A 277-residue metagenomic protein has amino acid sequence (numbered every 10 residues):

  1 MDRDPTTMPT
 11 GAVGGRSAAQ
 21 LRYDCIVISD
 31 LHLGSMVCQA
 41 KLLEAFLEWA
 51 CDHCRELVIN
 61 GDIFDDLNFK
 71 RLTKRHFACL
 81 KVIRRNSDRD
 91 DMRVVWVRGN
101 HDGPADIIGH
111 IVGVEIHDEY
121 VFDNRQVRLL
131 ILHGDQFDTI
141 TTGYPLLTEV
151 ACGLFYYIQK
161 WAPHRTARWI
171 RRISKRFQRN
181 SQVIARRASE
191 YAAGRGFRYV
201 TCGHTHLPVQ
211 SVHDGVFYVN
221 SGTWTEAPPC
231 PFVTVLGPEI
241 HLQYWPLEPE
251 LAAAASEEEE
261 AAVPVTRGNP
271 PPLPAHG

Functional and structural regions predicted by a protein language model:
D2-R3, G11, A18-D24, L33-N124: Core catalytic region of metal-dependent phosphoesterases/phosphodiesterases, especially metallo-beta-lactamase-like
D24-H32, R128-D135, F217-G222: Active-site-proximal beta-strand elements of phosphoester/diester hydrolases
D30, D62, I83, G99 (+4 more regions): Divalent metal-coordination and catalytic microenvironments
L33-M36, F64-N68, W96-D106, F137-I140 (+2 more regions): Active-site environment of divalent metal-dependent phosphoester hydrolases
K81, R89, V95-R195: Conserved catalytic scaffold of divalent metal-dependent phosphoesterases
F122-R125, V212-G277: Binuclear metal-dependent phosphoesterase catalytic core
W169-Y199, E250-G277: A short C-terminal boundary segment appended to hydrolase-like catalytic domains
R179-L236: Extended, basic/helix-rich recognition subdomains
